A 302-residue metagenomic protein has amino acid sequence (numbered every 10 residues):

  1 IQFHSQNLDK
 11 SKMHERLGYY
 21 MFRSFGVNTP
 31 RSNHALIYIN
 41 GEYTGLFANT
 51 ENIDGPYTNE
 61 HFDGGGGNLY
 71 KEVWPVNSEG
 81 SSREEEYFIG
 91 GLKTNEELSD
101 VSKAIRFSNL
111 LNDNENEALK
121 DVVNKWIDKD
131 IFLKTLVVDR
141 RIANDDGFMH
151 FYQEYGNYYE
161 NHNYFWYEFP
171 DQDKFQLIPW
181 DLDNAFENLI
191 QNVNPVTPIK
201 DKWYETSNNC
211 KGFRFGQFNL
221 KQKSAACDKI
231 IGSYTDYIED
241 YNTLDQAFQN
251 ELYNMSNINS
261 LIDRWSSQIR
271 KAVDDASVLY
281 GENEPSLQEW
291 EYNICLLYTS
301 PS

Functional and structural regions predicted by a protein language model:
I1, F62-L69, L182, V193-I199: Short intrinsically disordered coil segments
I1-L17: Conserved NTP-binding catalytic cores of kinases and kinase-like/nucleotidyltransferase enzymes across multiple kinase
S5-Q6, S24-P30, E42-G147, Q176 (+2 more regions): Internal "kinase-insert"/substrate-recognition segments embedded within catalytic cores of ATP-dependent enzymes
L8, G55, D183-A185: Short, solvent-exposed loop/turn segments at secondary-structure junctions
M13-V27: Zn2+-dependent metallopeptidase catalytic core
S32-H34, N163: Short, acidic/polar N-cap/turn motifs at the starts of alpha helices
V101-H150, E154-N163, D171-P301: Middle-to-C-terminal accessory/interaction subdomains
